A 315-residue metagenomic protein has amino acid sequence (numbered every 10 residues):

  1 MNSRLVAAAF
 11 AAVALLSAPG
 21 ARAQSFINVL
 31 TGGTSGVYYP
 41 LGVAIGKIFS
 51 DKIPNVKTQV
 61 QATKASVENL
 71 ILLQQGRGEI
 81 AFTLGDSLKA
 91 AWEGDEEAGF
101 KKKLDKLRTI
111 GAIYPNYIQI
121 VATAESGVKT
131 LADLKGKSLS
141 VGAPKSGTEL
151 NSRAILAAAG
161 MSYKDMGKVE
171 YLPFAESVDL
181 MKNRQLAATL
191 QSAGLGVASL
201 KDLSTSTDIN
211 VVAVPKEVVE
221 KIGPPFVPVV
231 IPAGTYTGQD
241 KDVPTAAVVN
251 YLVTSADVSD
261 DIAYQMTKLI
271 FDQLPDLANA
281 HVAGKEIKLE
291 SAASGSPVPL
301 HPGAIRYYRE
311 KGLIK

Functional and structural regions predicted by a protein language model:
M1-A8: Bacterial N-terminal signal peptides that target proteins for export
A9-A11, A21: Cleavable N-terminal signal peptides
S17-A23: Sec/Tat signal peptide C-region and signal peptidase I cleavage site
I27-K52, V56-K57, N116-N183, P275 (+3 more regions): Bilobed "Venus flytrap"/periplasmic-binding protein-like clamshell domains and structurally analogous long
V43-K47, Q59-K101, V128, A175-L180 (+3 more regions): Pocket-flanking alpha-helical
G85, E96-E97, S162-V253, D257-V258: Pocket-lining segment of extracytoplasmic ligand-binding domains
G99-I113, I118, T235-P244: A structural signal for short loop-to-beta-strand junctions that line the ligand-binding cleft of periplasmic/secreted
Q239-K315: Segments of small-molecule ligand-sensing domains
